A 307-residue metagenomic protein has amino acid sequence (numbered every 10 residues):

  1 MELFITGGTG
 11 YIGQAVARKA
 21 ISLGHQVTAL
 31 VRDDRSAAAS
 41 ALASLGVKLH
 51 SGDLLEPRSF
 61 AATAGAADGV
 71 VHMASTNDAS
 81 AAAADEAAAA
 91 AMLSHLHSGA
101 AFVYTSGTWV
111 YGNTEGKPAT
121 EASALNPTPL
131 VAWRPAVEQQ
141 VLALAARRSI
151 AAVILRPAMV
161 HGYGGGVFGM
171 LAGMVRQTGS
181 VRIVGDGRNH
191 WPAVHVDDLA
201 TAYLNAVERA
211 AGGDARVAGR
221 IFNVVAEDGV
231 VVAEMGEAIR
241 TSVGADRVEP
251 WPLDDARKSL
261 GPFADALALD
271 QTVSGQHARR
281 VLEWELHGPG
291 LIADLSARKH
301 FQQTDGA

Functional and structural regions predicted by a protein language model:
E2, G10, A202-F263, Q303-G306: Mid/C-terminal beta-alpha module of Rossmann-like enzyme folds, strongest in SDR-family dehydrogenases/epimerases
L3-H25: N-terminal Rossmann NAD(P)H-binding glycine-rich loop of SDR-like oxidoreductase domains
D33-S94: NAD(P)H-binding glycine-rich loop region in Rossmannoid oxidoreductase-like domains and their noncatalytic homologs
A89-L130: Conserved Rossmann-fold NAD(P)-dependent oxidoreductase catalytic core, especially the SDR/UDP-sugar
P127-V153: Active-site Tyr-X1-5-Lys
R147-I154, A158-H190: NAD(P)-dependent short-chain dehydrogenase/reductase
G165-A172, V184-A210, R220: Substrate-positioning beta->alpha
P289-A307: Amphipathic terminal alpha-helices
